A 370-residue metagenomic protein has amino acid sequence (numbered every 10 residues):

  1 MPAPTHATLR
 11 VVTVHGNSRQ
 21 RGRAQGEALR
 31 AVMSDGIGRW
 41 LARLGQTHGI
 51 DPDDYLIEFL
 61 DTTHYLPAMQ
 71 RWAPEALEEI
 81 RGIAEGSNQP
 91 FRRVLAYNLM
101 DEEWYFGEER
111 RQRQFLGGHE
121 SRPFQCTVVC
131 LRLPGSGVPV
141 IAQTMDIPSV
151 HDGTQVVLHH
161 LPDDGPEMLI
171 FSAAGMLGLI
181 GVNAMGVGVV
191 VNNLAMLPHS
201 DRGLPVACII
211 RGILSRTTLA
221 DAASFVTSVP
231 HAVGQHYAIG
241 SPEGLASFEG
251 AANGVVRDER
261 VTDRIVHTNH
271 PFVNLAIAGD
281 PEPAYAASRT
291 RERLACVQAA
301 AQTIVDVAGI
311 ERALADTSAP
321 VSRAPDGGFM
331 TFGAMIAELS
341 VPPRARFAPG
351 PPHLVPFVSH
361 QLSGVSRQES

Functional and structural regions predicted by a protein language model:
M1-Q89, Q114, L133-V140, T144-S363: C-terminal, well-structured catalytic/ligand-binding subdomain of enzymes
R92-I141: Gly/Pro-rich turn-and-neighbor structural signature
V365-S370: Intrinsic disorder/low-complexity segments
